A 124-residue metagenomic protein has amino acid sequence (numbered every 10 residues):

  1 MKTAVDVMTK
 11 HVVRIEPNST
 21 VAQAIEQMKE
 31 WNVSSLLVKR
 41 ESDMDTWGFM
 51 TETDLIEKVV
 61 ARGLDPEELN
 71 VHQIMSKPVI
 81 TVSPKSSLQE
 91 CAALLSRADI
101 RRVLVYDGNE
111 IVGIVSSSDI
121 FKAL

Functional and structural regions predicted by a protein language model:
M1-H11, W47, T51-I80, S87-R97 (+1 more regions): Tandem CBS (Bateman) regulatory domains
K2-T9, A22-I25, V38-T46: Short charge-dense sequence patches
I15-V33, K39-R40, V82-D99, Y106 (+1 more regions): The conserved cystathionine-beta-synthase
M28, L36-D54, L95, V103-S118: A glycine-centered beta-loop-beta connector
